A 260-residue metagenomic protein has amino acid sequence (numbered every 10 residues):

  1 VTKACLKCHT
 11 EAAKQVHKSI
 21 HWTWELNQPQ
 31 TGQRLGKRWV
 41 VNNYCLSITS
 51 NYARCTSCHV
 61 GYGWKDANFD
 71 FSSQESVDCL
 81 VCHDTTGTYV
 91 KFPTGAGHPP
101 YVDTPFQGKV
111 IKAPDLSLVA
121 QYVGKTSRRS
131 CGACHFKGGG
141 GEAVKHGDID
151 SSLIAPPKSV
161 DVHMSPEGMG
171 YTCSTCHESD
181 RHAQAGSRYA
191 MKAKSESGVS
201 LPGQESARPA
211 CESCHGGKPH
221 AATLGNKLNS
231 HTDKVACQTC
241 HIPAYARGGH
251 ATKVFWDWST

Functional and structural regions predicted by a protein language model:
V1-S127, A133-R208, E212-N229: Sequence context of c-type cytochrome heme-c attachment sites
E205-T260: Repeat-solenoid scaffold signature
